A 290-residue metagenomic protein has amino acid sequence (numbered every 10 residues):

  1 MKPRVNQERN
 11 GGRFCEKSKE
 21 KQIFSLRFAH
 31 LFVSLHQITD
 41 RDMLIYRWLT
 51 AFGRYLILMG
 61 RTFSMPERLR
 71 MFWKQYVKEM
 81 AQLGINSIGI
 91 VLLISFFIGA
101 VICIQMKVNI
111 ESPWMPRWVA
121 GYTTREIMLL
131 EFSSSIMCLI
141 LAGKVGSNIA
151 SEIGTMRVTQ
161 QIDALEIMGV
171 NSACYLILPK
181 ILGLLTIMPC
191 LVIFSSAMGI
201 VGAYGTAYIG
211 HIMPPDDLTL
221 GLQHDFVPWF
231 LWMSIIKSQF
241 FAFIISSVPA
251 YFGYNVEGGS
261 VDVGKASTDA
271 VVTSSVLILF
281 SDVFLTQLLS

Functional and structural regions predicted by a protein language model:
I23, R27-H30, S34-Q37: Short, positively charged and aromatic/hydrophobic N-terminal segments
I38-K74, E257: Short, membrane-interfacial amphipathic segments enriched in basic
G84, I88, L92, F132 (+4 more regions): Selective transmembrane-helix segments that form parts of the transport pathway or gating/packing helices in multipass
G84-I136, I140: Active-site cofactor/substrate anionic-group-binding motifs, chiefly glycine- and Lys/Arg-rich phosphate-binding loops
I94-F97, C138-L141, L178-A207, F240 (+3 more regions): Hydrophobic alpha-helical transmembrane segments that constitute the membrane-spanning cores of multi-pass membrane
Q105-L129, S196-Q239, S247-A266, L288-S290: Membrane-interfacial helix-loop-helix connectors in multipass membrane proteins
A120-D163, V248: Hydrophobic alpha-helical transmembrane segments of multi-pass membrane transport proteins
I153-L178, S260-V263: Short cytoplasmic-facing helical segments at TM-TM junctions of multi-pass membrane proteins
